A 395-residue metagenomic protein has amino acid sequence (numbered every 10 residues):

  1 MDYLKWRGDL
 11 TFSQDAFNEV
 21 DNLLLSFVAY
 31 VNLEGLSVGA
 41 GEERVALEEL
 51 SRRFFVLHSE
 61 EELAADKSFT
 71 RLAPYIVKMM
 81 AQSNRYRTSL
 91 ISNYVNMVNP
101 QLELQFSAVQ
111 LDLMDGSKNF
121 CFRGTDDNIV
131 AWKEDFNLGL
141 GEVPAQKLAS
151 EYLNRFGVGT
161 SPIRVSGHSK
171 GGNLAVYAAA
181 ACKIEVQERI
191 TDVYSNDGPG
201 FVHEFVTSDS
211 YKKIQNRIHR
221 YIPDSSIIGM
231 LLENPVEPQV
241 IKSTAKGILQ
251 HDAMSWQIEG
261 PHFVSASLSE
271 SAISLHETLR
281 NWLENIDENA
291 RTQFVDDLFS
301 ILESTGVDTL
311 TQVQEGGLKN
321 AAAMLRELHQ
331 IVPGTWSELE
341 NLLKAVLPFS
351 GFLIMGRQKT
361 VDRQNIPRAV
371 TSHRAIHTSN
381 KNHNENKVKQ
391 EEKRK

Functional and structural regions predicted by a protein language model:
M1-K118, F122-G139, V143-P162, K183-K381 (+2 more regions): Alpha/beta hydrolase fold serine-hydrolase catalytic domain that processes acyl esters and thioesters
G167-G171, A175: Gly/Ala-rich beta-loop-alpha elbow adjacent to hydrolase catalytic centers
A175-I184: Short glycine-enriched nucleophile-adjacent loop and the immediately C-terminal alpha-helix near the catalytic center
